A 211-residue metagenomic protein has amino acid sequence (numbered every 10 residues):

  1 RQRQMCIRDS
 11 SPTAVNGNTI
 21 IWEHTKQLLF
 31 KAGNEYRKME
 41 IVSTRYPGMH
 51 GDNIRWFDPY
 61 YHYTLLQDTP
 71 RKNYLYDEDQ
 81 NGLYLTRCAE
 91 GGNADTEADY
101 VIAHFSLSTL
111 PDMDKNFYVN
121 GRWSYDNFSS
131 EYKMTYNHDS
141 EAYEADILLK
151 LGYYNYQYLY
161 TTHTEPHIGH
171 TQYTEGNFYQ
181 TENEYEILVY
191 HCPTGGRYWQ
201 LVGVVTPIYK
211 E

Functional and structural regions predicted by a protein language model:
Q2-I7: Short, small-residue-biased leader/transition segments that mark boundaries at the very start of proteins
R8-I20, H104-L151, H163-P193: Aromatic-rich carbohydrate-binding modules that target alpha-glucans
W22-T25: Short, polar/charged, low-complexity connector loops/linkers at domain or secondary-structure junctions
Q27-N34, L148-Y153: Surface-exposed, short loops/turns at beta-strand junctions within beta-sandwich domains
L29-A89: Catalytic cores of secreted or luminal carbohydrate-active enzymes
H62-M113, W199-E211: Basic K/R-rich, polyanion-interacting modules in nucleoproteins and related proteins
